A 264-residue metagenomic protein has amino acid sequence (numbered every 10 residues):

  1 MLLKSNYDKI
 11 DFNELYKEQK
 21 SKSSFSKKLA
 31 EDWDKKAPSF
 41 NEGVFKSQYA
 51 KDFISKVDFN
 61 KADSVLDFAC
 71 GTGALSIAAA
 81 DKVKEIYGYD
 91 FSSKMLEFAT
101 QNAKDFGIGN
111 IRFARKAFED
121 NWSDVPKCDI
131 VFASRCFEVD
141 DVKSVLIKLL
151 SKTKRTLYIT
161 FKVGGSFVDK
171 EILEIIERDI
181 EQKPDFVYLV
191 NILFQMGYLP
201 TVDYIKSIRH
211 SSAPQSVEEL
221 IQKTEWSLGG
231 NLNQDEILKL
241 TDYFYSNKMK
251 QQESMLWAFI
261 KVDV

Functional and structural regions predicted by a protein language model:
M1-F59: Conserved class I S-adenosyl-L-methionine
A69-G73: Class I SAM-dependent methyltransferase "Motif I" SAM/SAH-binding loop
A74-N110, R115-E119: Class I SAM-dependent methyltransferase SAM/SAH-binding core
D129-K143: A short SAM/SAH-binding and catalytic strip from SAM-dependent methyltransferases
K154-G164: Conserved beta-strand signature within the Rossmann-like core of class I S-adenosyl-L-methionine
K162-I180: Short, glycine-/aromatic-enriched active-site segment of Class I SAM-dependent methyltransferases
Q182-G197: Short alpha-helix
T201-V264: Conserved Class I S-adenosyl-L-methionine
